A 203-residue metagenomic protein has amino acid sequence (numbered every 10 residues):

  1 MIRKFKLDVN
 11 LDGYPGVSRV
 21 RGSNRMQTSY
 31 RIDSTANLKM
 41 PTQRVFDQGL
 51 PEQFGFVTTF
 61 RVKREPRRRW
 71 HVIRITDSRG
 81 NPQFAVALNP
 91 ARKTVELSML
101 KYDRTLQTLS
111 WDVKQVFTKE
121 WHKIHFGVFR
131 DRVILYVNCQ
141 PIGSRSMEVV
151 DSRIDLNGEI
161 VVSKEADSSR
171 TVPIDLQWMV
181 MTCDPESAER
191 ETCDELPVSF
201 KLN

Functional and structural regions predicted by a protein language model:
M1-Q53, K63-E65: Low-complexity, glycine/proline/serine-rich flexible segments
V45-F56, V113-E120, S168-D175: Extracellular/lumenal carbohydrate-interaction signature centered on repeated Trp-anchored short motifs
D47-R64, H71-I73, P82-A85, W178-M179: A carbohydrate-recognition surface predominantly in extracellular/luminal proteins
T58, E120-V128, V133-L135: Short tryptophan-centered beta-strand motifs in secreted/extracellular beta-sheet-rich domains of glycan-recognition
I73-L100: Glycan-recognition/cleft segments
R92, R145-D175: Flexible glycan-contacting loops in extracellular carbohydrate-active proteins
L100-K123: Short, aromatic/His-centered strand-loop micro-motif at the edge of beta-sheets
W178-N203: Extended recognition patches within non-cytosolic domains
